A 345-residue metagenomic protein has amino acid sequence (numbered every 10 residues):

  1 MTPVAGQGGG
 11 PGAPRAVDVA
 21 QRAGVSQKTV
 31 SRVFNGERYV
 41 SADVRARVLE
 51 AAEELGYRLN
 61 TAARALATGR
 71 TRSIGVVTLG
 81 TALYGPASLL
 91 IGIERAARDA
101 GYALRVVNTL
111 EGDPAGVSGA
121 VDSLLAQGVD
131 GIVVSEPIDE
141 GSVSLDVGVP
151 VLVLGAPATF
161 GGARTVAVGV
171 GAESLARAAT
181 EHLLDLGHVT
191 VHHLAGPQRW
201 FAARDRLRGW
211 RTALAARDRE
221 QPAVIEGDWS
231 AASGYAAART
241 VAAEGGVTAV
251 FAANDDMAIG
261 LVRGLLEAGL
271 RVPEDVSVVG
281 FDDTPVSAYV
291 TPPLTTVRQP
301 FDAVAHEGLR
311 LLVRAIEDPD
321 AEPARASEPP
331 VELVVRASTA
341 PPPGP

Functional and structural regions predicted by a protein language model:
M1-R72, P343: N-terminal helix-turn-helix DNA-binding module of bacterial transcription factors
T2-P3, P11, S73-E181: Alpha-helical recognition/docking segments in bacterial nutrient-uptake and carbohydrate-utilization systems
Q27-R32, L66-A82, H182, T190-P197: Short beta-strand segments enriched in small/hydrophobic residues
V76, L124-E136, H192-A195, V224-I225 (+2 more regions): Periplasmic-binding protein-like
G85-D99, L175-A179, Q198-E220, S233 (+3 more regions): Short, solvent-exposed amphipathic alpha-helices that sit in or adjacent to ligand/effector-binding or catalytic
V166-H193, R211, A231-T240, Q299-E317: Hydrophobic alpha-helical segments within soluble ligand-binding/sensing domains
R177-R217, V224, R325-A340: An alpha-beta-alpha
E244-P345: Flexible loop/turn connectors
